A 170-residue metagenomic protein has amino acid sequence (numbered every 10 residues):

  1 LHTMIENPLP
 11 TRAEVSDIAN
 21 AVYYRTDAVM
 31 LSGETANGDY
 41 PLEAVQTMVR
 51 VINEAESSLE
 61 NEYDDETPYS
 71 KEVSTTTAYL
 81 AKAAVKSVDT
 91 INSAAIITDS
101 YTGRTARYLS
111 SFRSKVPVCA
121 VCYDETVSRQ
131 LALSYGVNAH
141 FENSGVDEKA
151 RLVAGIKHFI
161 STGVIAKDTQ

Functional and structural regions predicted by a protein language model:
L1, S16, E72-I91, D99-S100: Polyanion-binding loop/helix "lid" in catalytic or ligand-binding cores
T3-Y24: Catalytic cores of alpha/beta
E6-P10, E34, Y40-A44, Y108-S111 (+1 more regions): Short acidic, glycine/serine/threonine-rich loops at helix termini
I18-P41: Glycine-rich phosphate-binding active-site loops on the catalytic face of alpha/beta enzymes
S32-G33, G38, S57-T67, A94 (+1 more regions): Flexible, glycine/charged-enriched surface loops at secondary-structure junctions
M48-A84: Long, charged amphipathic helices and adjacent flexible linkers at domain junctions
Y79-A94, L152-I165: Phosphate-interacting basic helix/loop segments used at nucleotide- and nucleic-acid interfaces
T105-R107, R113-A150: Nucleotide-binding motor/catalytic cores of P-loop/tubulin-like NTPases across gene-expression machines
